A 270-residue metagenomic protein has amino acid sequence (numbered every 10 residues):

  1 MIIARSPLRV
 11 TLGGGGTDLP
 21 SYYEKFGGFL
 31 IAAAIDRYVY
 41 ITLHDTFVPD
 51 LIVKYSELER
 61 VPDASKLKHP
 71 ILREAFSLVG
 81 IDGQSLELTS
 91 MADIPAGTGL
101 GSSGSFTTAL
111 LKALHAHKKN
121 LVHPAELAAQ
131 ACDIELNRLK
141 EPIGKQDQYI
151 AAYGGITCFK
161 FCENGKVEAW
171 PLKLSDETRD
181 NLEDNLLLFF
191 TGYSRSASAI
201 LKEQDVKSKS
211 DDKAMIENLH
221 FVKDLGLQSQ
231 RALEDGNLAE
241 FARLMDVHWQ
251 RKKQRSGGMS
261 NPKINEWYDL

Functional and structural regions predicted by a protein language model:
M1-T11, D18-S21, A32, D36-D82 (+4 more regions): C-terminal nucleotide
K25: Short active-site loop/helix that positions an aromatic residue
F29: Conserved, well-ordered active-site substructure
A64, T98-S102: Short, conserved acidic/polar surface loops in the N-terminal third of protein domains
S85-E87: Residues at or immediately flanking beta-strands
M91-T98: Short pre-catalytic strand/loop immediately N-terminal to key active-site residues, enriched for Gly-Thr
G104-K118: Short, small-residue alpha-helix embedded
